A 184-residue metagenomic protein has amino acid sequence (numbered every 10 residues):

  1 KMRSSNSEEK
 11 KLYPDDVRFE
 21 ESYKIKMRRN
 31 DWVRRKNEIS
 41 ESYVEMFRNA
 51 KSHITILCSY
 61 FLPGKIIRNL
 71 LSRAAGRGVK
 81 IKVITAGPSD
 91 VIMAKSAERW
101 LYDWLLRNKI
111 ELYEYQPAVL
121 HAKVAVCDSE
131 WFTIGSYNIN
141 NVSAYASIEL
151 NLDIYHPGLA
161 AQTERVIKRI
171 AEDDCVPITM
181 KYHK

Functional and structural regions predicted by a protein language model:
K1-K184: Charged, low-complexity intrinsically disordered terminal segments
